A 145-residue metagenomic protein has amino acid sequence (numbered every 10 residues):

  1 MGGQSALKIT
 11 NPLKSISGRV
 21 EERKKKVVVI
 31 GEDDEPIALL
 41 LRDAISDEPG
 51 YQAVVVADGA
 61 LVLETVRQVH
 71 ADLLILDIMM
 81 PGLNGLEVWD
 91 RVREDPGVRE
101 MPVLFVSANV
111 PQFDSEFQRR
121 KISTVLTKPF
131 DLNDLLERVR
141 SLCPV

Functional and structural regions predicted by a protein language model:
E32: Conserved acidic carboxylate
E35-V54, L61, L142: Two-component/phosphorelay signaling modules centered on CheY-like receiver
V55-L73: Acidic, metal-coordinating helix/loop segments flanking the phosphotransfer/catalytic sites of two-component signaling
D58, N84-D90: Acidic catalytic/metal-coordinating carboxylates
D77, S107: Active-site residues of response regulator receiver
M80-P81: Receiver (REC) domain active-site loop signature in two-component systems and cognate sites in sensor histidine kinases
G85, A108, F117-L126: As written
F130-R140: C-terminal output helix
